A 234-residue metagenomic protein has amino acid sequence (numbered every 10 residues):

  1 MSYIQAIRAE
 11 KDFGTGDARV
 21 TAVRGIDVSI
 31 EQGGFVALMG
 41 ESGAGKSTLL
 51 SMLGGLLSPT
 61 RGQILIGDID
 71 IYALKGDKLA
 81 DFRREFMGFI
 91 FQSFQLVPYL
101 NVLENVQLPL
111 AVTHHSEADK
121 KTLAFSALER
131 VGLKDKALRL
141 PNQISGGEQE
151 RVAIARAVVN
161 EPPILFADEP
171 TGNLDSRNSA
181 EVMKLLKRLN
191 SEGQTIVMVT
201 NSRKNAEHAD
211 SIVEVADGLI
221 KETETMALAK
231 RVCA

Functional and structural regions predicted by a protein language model:
S2-V215: ABC family nucleotide-binding domain
L219-A234: Conserved beta-strand-loop-alpha-helix hinge in the C-terminal portion of ABC ATPase nucleotide-binding domains
